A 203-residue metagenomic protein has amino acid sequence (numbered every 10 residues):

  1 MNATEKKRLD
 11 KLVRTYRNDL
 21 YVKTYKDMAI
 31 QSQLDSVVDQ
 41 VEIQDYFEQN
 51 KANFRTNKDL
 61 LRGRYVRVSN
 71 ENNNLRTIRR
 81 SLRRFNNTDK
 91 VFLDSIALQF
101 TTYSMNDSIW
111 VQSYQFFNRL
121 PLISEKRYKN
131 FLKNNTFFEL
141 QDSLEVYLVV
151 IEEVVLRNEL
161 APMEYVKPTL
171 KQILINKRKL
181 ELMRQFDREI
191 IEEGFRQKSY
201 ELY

Functional and structural regions predicted by a protein language model:
M1-Y203: Peptidyl-prolyl cis-trans isomerase
